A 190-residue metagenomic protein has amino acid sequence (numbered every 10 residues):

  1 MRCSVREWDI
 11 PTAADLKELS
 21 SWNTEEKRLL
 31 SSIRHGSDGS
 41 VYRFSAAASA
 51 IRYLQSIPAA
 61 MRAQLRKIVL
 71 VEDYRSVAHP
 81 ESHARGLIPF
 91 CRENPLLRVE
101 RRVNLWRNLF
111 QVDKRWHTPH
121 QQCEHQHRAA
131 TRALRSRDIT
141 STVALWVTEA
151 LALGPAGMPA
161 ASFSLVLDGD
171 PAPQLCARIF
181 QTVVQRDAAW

Functional and structural regions predicted by a protein language model:
M1-W190: C-terminal-biased hydrophobic
